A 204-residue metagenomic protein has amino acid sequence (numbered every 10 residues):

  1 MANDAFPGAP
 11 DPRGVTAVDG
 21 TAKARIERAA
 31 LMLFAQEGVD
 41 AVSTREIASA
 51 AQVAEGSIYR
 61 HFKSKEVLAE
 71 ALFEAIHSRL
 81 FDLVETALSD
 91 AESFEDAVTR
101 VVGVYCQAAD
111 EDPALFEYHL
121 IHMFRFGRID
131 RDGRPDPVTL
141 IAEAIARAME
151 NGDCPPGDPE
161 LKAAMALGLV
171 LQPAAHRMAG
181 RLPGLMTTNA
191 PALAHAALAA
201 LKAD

Functional and structural regions predicted by a protein language model:
M1-D11, Q107, T139-E150, A175 (+1 more regions): C-terminal peripheral helix-coil segments that are non-catalytic and often amphipathic
M1-E37, A41-A50, V67-E70: Basic, helix-initiating cap at the start of DNA-binding domains
G14, L72-T99, I141, A146: Amphipathic alpha-helical linker/stalk segments
A51-F62: Short hydrophobic/aromatic patch on the recognition helix
A71, E85-A114, K162-A166: Hydrophobic alpha-helical connector segments
S78-F81, F126-D153, E160-M165, A175 (+2 more regions): Amphipathic alpha-helical packing segments from all-alpha helical-bundle domains
A87, G103-D110, I121-F124, M149 (+1 more regions): Helix-loop "lid/cap" segments that line or gate small-molecule binding pockets
C106-R128, H176-A179: Amphipathic alpha-helical segments used for helix-helix packing
